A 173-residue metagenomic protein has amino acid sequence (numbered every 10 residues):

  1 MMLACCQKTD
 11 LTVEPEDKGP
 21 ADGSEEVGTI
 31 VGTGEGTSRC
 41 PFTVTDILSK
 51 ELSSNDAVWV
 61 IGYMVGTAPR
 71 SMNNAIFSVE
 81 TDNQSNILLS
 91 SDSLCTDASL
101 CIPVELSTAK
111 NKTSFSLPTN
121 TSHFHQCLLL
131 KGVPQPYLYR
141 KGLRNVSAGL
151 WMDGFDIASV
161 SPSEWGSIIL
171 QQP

Functional and structural regions predicted by a protein language model:
M2-C5: C-terminal motif of bacterial Sec signal peptides marking the signal peptidase cleavage site
Q7-P173: OB-fold single-stranded nucleic acid-binding module
